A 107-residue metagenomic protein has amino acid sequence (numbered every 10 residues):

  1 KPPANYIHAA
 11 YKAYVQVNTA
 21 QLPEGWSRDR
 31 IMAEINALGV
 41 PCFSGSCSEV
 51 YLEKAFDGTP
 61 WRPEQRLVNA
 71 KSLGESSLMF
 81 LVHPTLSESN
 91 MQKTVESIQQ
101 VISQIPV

Functional and structural regions predicted by a protein language model:
K1-V107: PLP-dependent aminotransferase class I/II
